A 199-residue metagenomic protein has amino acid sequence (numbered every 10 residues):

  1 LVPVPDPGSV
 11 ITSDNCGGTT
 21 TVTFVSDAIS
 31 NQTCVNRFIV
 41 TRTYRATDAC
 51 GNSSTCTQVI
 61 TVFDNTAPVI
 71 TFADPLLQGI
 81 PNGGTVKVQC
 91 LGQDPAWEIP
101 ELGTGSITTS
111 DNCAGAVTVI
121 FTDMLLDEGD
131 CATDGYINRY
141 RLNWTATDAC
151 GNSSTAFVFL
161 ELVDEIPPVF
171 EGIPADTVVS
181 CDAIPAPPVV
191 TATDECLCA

Functional and structural regions predicted by a protein language model:
L1-A199: Proline-threonine-serine-rich low-complexity tracts
